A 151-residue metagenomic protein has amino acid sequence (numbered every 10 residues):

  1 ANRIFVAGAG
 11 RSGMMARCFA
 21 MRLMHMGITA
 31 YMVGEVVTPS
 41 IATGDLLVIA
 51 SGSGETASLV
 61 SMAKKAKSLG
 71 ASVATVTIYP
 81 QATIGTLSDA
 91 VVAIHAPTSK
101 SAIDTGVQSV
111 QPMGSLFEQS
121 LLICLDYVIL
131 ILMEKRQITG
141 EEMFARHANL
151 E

Functional and structural regions predicted by a protein language model:
A1: Glycine-rich phosphate/diphosphate-binding loops that line cofactor/substrate pockets in enzymes
F5-I123, L130: Glycine-rich phosphate-binding loops that contact phosphosugars or nucleotide phosphates
Y127, M133-E151: A short, charged, Gly/Pro-tolerant segment at domain boundaries
